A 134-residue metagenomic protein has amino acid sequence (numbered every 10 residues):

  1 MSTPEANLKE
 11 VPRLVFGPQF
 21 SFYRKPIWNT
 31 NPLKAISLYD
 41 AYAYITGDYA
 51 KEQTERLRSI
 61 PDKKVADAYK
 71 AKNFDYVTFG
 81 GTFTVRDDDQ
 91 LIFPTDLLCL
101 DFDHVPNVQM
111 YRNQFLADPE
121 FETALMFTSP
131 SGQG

Functional and structural regions predicted by a protein language model:
M1-D96: DNA replication initiation on ssDNA origins
G81-F83, C99-P106, P130: Short, flexible loop/turn elements at secondary-structure junctions
D89-L91, A117-D118, F127-T128: Short, charge-rich binding segments
F93-T95, P119-E122, G132-Q133: Short, well-ordered loop/turn elements at secondary-structure boundaries
L100, T123-G134: Histidine-centered divalent-metal-coordination microenvironment in nucleic-acid enzymes
V105-T123: Short amphipathic alpha-helix segments
